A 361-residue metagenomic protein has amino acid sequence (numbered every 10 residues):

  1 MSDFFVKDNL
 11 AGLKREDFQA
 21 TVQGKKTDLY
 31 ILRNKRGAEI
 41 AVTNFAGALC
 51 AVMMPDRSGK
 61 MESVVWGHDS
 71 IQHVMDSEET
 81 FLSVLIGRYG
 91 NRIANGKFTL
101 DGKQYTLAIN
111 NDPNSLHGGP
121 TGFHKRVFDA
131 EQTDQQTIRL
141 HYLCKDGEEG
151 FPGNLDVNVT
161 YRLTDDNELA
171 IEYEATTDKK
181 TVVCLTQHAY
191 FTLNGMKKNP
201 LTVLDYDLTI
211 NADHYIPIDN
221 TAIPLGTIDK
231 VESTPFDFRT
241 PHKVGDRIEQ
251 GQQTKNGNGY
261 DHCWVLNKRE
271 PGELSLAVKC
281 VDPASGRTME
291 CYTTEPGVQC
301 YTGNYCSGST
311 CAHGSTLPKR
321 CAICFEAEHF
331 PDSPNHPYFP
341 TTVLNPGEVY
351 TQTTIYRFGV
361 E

Functional and structural regions predicted by a protein language model:
S2-E361: An exposed, glycine/acidic-rich loop-and-rim segment of catalytic or binding clefts
